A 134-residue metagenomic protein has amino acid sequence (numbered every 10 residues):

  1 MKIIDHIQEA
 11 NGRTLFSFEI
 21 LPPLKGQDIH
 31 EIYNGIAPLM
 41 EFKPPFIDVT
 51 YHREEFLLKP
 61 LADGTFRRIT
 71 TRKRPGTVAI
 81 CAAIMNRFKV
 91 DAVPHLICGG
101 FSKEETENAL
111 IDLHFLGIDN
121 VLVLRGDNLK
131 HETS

Functional and structural regions predicted by a protein language model:
M1-F18: N-terminal amphipathic alpha-helix/helix-capping segment at the start of soluble metabolic enzymes
I7-N11, I36-K43, A79-K89, L110-I118: Acidic (Asp/Glu)-rich catalytic clusters
T14-F16, T65-D91, L96: Flavin-dependent oxidoreductase catalytic cores
T14-P22, P45-V49, A92-L96, V121-V123: Hydrophobic faces of well-ordered beta-strands that scaffold small-molecule active sites in alpha/beta enzyme cores
P23, F42-T77, N128-S134: Glycine-rich, proline-tolerant flexible connector loops at the mouths of alpha/beta enzymes
Q27-Y33, C98-F115: Glycine-rich anion/phosphate-binding loops
R53, C98-K103, D127-N128: Acidic, glycine-rich active-site loops and adjacent beta-strand->loop/helix elements that engage anionic groups
E107, I111-S134: Conserved thiamine diphosphate
